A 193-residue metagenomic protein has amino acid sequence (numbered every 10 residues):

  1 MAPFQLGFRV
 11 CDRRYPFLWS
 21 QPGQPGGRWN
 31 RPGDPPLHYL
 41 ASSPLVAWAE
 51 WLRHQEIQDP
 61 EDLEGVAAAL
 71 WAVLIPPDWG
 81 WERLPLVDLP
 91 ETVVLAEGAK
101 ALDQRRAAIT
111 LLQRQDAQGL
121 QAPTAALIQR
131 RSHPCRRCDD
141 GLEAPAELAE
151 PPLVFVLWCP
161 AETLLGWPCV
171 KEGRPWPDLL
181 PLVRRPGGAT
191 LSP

Functional and structural regions predicted by a protein language model:
M1-P22, W29-P32, I57-P193: Active-site and NAD+-binding cores of ADP-ribose-processing enzymes
P32-S42: A short, exposed loop/beta-hairpin motif centered on an aromatic-Gly-Thr core
L40-S42, E50, A122-P123: Short His-Asn-centered micro-motif
S42, V46, Q115: Short, well-structured alpha-helical interface segments that form or flank functional binding sites
L45-Q58: Short active-site loop/helix that positions an aromatic residue
